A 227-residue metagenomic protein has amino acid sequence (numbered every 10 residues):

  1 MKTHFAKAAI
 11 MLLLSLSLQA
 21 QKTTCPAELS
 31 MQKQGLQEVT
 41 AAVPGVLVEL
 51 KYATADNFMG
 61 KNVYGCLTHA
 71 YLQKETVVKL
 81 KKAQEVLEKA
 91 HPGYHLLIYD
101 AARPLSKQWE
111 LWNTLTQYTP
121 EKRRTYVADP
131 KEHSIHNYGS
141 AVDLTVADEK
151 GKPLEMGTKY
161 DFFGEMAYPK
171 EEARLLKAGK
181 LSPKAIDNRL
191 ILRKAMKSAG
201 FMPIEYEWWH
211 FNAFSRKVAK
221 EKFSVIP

Functional and structural regions predicted by a protein language model:
M1-T24: Bacterial Sec-dependent N-terminal signal peptides
A20-A101, W109-Y206, F214-P227: Extracytoplasmic cell-surface/polysaccharide-interacting catalytic and binding patches
P104: Segments that shape or occlude catalytic/ligand-binding pockets
F211: Conserved metal-phosphate-binding beta-hairpin within the catalytic cores of diverse ATP-dependent phosphoryl-transfer
